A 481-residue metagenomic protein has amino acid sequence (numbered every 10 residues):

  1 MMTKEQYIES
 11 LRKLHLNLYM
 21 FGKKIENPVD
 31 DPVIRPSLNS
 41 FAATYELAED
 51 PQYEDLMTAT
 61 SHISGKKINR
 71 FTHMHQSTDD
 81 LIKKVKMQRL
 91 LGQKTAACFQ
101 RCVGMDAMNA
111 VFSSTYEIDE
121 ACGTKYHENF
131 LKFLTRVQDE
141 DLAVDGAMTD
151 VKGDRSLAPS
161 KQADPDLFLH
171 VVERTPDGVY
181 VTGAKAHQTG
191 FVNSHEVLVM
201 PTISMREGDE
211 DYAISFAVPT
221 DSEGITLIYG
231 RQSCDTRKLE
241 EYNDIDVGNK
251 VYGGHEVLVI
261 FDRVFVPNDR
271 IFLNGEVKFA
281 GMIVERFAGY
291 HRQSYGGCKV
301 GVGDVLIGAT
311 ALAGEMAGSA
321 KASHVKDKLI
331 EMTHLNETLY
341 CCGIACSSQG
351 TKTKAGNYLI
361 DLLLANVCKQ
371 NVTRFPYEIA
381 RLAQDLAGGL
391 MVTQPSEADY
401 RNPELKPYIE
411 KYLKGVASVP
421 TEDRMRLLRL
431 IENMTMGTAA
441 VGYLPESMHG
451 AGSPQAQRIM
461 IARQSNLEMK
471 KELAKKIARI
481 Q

Functional and structural regions predicted by a protein language model:
M1-L47: N-terminal-proximal low-complexity accessory segments that begin disordered and transition into the first
N39, T135-Q138, G301-D304, G308 (+3 more regions): Generic structural signal for well-ordered, non-transmembrane alpha-helical segments in soluble/cytosolic regions
A42-Y45, G314, N336, Y340-G343 (+1 more regions): A structural signal for well-ordered alpha-helices, especially hydrophobic packing surfaces of coiled-coils
A59-E196, P201-F216, D221-T226: Glycine-rich flavin
V151-C298, R463-Q481: FAD-binding core of flavoproteins
S294-T353: Extended amphipathic alpha-helical segments enriched in small hydrophobics
K326-I330, Y358-N366: Short, charged, amphipathic alpha-helical segments
L363-Q481: Alpha-helix capping/hinge segments and adjacent helical runs
